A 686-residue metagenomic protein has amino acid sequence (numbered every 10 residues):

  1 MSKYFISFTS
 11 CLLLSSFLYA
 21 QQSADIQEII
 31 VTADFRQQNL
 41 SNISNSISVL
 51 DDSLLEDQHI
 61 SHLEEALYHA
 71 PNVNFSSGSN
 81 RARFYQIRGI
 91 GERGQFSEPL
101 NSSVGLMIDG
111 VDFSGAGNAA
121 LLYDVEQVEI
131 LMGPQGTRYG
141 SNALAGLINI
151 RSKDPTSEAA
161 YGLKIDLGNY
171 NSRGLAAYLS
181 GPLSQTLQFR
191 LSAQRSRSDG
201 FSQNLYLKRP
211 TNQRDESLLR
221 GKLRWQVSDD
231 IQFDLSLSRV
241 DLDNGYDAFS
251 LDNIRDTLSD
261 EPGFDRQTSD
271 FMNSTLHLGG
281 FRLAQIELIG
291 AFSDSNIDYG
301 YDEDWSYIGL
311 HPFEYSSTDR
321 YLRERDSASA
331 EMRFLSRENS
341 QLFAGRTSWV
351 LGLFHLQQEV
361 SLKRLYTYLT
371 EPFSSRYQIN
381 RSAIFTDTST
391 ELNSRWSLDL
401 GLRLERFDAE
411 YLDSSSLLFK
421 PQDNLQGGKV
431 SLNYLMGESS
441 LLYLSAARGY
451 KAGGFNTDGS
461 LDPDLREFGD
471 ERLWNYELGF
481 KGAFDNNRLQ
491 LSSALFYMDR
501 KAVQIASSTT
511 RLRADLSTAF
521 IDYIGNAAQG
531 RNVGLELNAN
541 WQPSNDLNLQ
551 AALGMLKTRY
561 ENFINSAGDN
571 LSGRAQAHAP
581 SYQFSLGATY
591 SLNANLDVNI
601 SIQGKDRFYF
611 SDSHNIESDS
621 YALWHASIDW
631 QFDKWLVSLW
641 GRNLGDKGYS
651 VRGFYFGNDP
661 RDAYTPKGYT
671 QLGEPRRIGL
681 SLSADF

Functional and structural regions predicted by a protein language model:
I29, D499, G604-Y609, W630-F686: C-terminal beta-signal and adjacent terminal beta-strands/loops of Gram-negative outer-membrane beta-barrel proteins
I29, L63-E64, Y85-Q86, M107 (+4 more regions): N-terminal periplasmic accessory domains that precede and gate Gram-negative outer-membrane beta-barrel machines
Q95-S97, S103-P134: Short acidic/polar hinge/loop motifs at secondary-structure boundaries that mediate gating or recognition
A160-G162, L167-S198, S202, Y206-N244 (+13 more regions): Transmembrane beta-barrel wall of Gram-negative outer-membrane proteins
R224-S228, F334, R346-S348, F354-L356 (+5 more regions): Structural signature of Gram-negative outer-membrane beta-barrels, strongest in the C-terminal barrel of TonB-dependent
T275-G279, Q285-D304, L435, L441-A447 (+4 more regions): Membrane-embedded beta-barrel scaffold of Gram-negative outer-membrane proteins
V350-G352, S394-L398, R406, Y497-D499 (+2 more regions): Gram-negative outer-membrane beta-barrel transporters
H578-Q631, R642-D646, S650-D659: C-terminal beta-barrel architecture of Gram-negative outer-membrane proteins
